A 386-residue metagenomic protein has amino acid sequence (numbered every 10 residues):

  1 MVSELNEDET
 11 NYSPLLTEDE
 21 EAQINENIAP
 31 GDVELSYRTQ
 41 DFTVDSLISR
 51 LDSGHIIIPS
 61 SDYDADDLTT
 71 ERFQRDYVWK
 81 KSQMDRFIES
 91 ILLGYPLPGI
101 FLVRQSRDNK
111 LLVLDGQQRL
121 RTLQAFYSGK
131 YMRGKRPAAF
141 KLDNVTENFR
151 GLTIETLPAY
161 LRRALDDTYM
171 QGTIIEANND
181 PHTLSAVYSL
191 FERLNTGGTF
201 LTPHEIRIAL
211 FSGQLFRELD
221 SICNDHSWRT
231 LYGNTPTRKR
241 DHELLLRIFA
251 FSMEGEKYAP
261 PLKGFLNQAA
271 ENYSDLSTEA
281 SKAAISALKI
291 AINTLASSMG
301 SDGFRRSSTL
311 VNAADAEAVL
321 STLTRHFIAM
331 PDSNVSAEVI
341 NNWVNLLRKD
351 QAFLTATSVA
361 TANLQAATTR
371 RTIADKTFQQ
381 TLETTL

Functional and structural regions predicted by a protein language model:
M1-V33, I373, T377-T381, T385: Nuclease and nuclease-like effector domains acting on nucleic acids or nucleotide cofactors
L5-Y12, N25, A29-S53, I57-I58 (+4 more regions): Basic- and aromatic-enriched surface patches that contact anionic nucleotides/nucleic acids
L68, R72-F73, D220-N234, A287-R306: Short amphipathic alpha-helical segments and their helix-coil junctions
P96-L97, T199-P203, E254-Y258, E279 (+5 more regions): Intrinsically disordered or highly flexible coil/loop and linker segments, enriched in small and charged/polar residues
G129, F251-G255, N272, T322-A329: Amphipathic alpha-helical interaction surfaces
L262-D315: Small-residue-rich helix-loop
M299-T355: C-terminal hydrophobic structural anchor segments that stabilize assembly/packing rather than catalytic chemistry
V344-L386: Eukaryote-biased recognition of C-terminal alpha-helical segments
